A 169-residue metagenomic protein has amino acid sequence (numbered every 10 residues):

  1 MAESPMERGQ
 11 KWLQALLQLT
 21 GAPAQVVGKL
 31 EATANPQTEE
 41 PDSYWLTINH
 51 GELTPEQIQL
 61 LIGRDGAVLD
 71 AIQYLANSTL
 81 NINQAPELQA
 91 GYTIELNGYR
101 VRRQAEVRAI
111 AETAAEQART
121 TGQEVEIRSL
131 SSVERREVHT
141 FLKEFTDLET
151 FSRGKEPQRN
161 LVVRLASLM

Functional and structural regions predicted by a protein language model:
M1-M169: RNA-contacting regions in translation and RNA-metabolism proteins, encompassing KH/S1 modules where present
